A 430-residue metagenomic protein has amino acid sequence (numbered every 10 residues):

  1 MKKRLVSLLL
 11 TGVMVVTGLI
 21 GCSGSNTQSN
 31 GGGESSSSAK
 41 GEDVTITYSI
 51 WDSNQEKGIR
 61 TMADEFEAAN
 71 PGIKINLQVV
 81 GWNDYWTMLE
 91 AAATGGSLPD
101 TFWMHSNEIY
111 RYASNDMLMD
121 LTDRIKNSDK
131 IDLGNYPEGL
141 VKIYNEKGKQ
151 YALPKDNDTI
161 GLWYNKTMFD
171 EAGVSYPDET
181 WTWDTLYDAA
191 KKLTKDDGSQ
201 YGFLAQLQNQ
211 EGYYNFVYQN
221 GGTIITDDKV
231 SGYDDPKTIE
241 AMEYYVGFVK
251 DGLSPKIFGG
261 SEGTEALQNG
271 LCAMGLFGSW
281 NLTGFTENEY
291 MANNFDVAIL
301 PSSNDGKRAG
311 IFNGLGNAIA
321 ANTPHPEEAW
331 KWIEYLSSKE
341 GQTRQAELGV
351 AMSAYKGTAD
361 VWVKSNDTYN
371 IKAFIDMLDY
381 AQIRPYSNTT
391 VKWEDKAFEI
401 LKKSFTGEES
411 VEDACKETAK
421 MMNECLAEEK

Functional and structural regions predicted by a protein language model:
M1-I46, A68, D360, N366-Y369 (+2 more regions): Short, low-complexity disordered leader/linker segments with a strong preference for bacterial N-terminal type II
G41-S53, I73-Q78, D100-T101, Y151 (+1 more regions): Short, well-ordered beta-strand elements
D64, A68-A69, K74-N76, G148 (+8 more regions): Extracytoplasmic/periplasmic substrate-recognition and gating elements
E65-N135, E171-G173, G270-M274, G284 (+3 more regions): Extracytoplasmic "Venus flytrap"/periplasmic binding protein-like
S106-G161, D184-Y187, D296-A298, W362-T368 (+1 more regions): Hinge/lid segment of periplasmic solute-binding proteins
I109-M117, T122, E138-Y176, A205-D227 (+2 more regions): Periplasmic solute-binding protein
D188-K192, D228-I257, L300: Glycine-centered hinge/linker elements that transmit conformational signals in sensory and ligand-binding systems
A298, E347-E399, K403, E428-E429: Long, aromatic- and glycine/proline-rich binding clefts that accommodate carbohydrate-like moieties
